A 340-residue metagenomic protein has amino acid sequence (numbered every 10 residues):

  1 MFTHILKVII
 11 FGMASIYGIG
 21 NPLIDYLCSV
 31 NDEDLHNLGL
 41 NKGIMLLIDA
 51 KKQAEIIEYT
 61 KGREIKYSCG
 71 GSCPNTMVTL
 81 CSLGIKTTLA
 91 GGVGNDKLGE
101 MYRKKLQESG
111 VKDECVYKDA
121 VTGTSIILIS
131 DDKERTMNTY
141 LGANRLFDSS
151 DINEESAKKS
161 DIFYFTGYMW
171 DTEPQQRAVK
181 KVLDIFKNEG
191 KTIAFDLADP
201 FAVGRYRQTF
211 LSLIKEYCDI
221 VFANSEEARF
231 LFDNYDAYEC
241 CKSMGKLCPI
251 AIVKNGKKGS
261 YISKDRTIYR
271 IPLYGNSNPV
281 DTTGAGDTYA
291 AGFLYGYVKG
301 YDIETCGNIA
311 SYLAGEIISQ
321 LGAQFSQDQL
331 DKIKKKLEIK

Functional and structural regions predicted by a protein language model:
I9-A90, M101: Glycine-rich phosphate/adenosyl-contacting loop at the front of the ribokinase-like
I10, S15-G18, P22-L23, S29 (+6 more regions): Conserved phosphate-binding/catalytic region of the ribokinase-like
T87, D113, I193-A194, A251: Hydrophobic beta-strand scaffold residues
D96-S109, I127-I129, K133-T136: Active-site-proximal loop->helix
E108-A120: A glycine-rich helix N-cap at a beta->alpha junction
V116, I127-E173: Conserved phosphate-binding/catalytic loop of the ribokinase/pfkB sugar-kinase fold
I162-K242, K258-S260: Conserved beta-alpha-beta core of the PfkB/ribokinase-like small-molecule kinase fold
